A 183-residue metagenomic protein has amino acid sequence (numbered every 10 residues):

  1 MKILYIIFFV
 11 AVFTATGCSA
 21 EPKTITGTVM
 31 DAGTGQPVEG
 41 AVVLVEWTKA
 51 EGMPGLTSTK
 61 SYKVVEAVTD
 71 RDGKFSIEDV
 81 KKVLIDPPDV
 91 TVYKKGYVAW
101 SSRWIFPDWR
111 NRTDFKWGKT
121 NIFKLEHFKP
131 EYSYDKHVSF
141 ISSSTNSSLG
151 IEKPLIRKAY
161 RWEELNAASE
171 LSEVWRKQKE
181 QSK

Functional and structural regions predicted by a protein language model:
L4-F13: Sec-dependent N-terminal signal peptides
A15-G17: C-terminal motif of bacterial Sec signal peptides marking the signal peptidase cleavage site
S19-E21: Bacterial signal peptide processing site
I25-D31, G73-F75, F123: A short, amphipathic beta-strand motif
T34-L56, N146-K153: Short, ordered, surface-exposed loop/turn motifs in non-cytosolic proteins
E51-I77: Short, acidic Ser/Thr/Gly-rich low-complexity loop/linker segments typical of extracellular and cell-surface proteins
K82-D108: A short, solvent-exposed loop/turn motif at the edges and junctions of modular extracellular/periplasmic domains
F106-S143: Extracellular beta-sheet/turn segments enriched in Thr/Pro/Gly and aliphatic residues
